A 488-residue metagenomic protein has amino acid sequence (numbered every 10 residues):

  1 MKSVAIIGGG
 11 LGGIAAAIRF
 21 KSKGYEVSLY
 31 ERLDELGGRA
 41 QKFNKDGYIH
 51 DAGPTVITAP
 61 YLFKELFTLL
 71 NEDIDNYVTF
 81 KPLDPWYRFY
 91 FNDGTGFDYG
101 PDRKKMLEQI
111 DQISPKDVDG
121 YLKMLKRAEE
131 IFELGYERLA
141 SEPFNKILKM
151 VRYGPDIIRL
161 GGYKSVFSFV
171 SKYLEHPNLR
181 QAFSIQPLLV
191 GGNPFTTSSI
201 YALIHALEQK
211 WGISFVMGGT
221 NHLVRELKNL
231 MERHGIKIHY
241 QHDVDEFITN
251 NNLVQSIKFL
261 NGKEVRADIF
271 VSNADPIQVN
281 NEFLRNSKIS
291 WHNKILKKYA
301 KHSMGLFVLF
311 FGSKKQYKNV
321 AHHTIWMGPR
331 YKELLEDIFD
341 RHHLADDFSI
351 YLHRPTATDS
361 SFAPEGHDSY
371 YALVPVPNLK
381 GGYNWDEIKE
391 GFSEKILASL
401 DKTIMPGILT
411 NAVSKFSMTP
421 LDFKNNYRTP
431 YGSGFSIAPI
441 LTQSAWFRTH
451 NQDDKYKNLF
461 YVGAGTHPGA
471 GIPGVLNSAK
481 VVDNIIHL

Functional and structural regions predicted by a protein language model:
K2-E130: N-terminal glycine-rich phosphate/pyrophosphate-binding loop and immediately adjacent elements
N92-T197: Rossmann-like flavin
I157-V166, E208-N229, N384-F392: Short beta-strand to alpha-helix junction loop
H176-V190, A345-Y351, P406-P468: A glycine-rich dinucleotide-binding beta-alpha-beta segment and adjacent secondary-structure elements that constitute
L203-V254: Helical element adjacent to the flavin cofactor pocket in flavoenzyme catalytic cores
D245-P364: Mid-domain catalytic core of redox enzymes that form a hydrophobic substrate pocket/lid adjacent to a catalytic redox
K314-K424: C-terminal segments that line or cap access tunnels to active or ligand-binding sites in enzymes and enzyme-associated
T466-I486: A conserved FAD-binding loop/helix module that cradles the flavin
